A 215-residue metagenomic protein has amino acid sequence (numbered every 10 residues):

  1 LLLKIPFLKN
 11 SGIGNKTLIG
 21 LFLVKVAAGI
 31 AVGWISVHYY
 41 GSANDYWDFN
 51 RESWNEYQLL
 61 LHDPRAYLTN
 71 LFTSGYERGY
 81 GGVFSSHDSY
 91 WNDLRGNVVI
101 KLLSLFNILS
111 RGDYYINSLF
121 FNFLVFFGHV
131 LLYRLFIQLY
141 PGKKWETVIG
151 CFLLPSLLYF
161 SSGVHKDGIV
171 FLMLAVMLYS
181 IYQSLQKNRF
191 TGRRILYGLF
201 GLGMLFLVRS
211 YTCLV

Functional and structural regions predicted by a protein language model:
L1-I30: Start-transfer (signal-anchor) and selected internal transmembrane alpha helices of multi-pass inner/ER membrane
L2-L3, N117-L139: Transmembrane-helix motifs of polytopic, lipid-linked glycan transferases
S36-E52, L61-G81, Y90-L102: Extracytoplasmic catalytic/substrate-binding loops of multi-pass membrane glycan-assembly enzymes
S89-K101, L109-F127: Loop-to-helix entry region of an early transmembrane alpha helix in multi-pass inner-membrane enzymes
L139-Y140, M177-R194: Membrane-interface transmembrane helices that cradle and orient dolichyl/undecaprenyl
V148-P155: Transmembrane and membrane-interface helices of multi-pass, inner-membrane envelope-modifying transferases
L158-Y159, R193-C213: Membrane-interface alpha helices of multi-pass inner-membrane proteins
G163-K166: Short acidic/glycine- and proline-prone juxtamembrane loop motifs at membrane-interface regions of multi-pass membrane
